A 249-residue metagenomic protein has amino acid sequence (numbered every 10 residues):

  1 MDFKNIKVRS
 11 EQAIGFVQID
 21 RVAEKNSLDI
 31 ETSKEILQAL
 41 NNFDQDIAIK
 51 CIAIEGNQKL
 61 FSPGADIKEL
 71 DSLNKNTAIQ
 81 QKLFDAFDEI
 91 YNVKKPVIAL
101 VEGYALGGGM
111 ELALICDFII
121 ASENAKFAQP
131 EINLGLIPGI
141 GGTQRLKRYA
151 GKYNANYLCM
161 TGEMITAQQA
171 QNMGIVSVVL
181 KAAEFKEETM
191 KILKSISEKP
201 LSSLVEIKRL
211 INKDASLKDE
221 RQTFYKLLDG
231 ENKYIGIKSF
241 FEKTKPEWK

Functional and structural regions predicted by a protein language model:
M1-N57, D88: Conserved CoA-thioester-binding segment of acyl-CoA-metabolizing enzymes
K7, K34, Q45-A48, G56-E89 (+1 more regions): Glycine- (often His-adjacent) and acidic-residue-rich active-site loop that binds/positions the CoA thioester
E89-L134, P138, M164: Glycine-rich beta-to-alpha active-site loop
F118, Y157, T161-E163, Q169 (+1 more regions): Well-ordered beta-strand positions
I120-A125, V176-D219, E247-K249: C-terminal long alpha-helix characteristic of the crotonase
T143-Q144, T189: Anionic-ligand binding region
Q144-Y153: Hydrophobic, secondary-structure "cap" segments at the distal end of domains
